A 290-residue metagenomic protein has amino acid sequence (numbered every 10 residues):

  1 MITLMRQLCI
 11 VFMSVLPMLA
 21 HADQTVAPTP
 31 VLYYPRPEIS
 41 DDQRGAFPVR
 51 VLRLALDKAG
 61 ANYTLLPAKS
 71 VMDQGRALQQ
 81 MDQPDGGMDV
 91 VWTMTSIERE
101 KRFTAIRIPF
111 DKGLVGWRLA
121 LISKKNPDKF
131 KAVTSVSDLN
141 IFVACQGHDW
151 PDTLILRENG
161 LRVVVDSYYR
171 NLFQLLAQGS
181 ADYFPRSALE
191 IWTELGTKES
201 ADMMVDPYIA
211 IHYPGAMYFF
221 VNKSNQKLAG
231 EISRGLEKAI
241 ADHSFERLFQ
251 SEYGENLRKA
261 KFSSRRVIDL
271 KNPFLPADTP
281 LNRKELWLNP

Functional and structural regions predicted by a protein language model:
Q24-K101, I232: Extracytoplasmic small-molecule ligand-binding "clamshell" domains of the periplasmic binding protein/Venus flytrap
V26-G45, K131-D149, D182-Y183: Short loop->beta-strand "edge-of-pocket" segments that line small-molecule binding or catalytic clefts across diverse
R36, L114-L119, G196-S233, E255-A277: Periplasmic-binding protein-like
R53-D57, K124-P127, P214-L257, L281: Extended ligand-binding regions for polar small-molecule ligands
S70-L139: Acidic, polar ligand-binding/catalytic clefts
S70-M88, E158, R170-L189: Short helices/loops that flank or line small-molecule/ion binding pockets
D82, V90-R102, Y183-A210: A ligand-binding cleft/hinge motif common to bilobed small-molecule-binding domains
G147-E158, L236-P290: Ligand-binding clefts/hinges and TM-proximal coupling segments of bilobed small-molecule sensing domains
